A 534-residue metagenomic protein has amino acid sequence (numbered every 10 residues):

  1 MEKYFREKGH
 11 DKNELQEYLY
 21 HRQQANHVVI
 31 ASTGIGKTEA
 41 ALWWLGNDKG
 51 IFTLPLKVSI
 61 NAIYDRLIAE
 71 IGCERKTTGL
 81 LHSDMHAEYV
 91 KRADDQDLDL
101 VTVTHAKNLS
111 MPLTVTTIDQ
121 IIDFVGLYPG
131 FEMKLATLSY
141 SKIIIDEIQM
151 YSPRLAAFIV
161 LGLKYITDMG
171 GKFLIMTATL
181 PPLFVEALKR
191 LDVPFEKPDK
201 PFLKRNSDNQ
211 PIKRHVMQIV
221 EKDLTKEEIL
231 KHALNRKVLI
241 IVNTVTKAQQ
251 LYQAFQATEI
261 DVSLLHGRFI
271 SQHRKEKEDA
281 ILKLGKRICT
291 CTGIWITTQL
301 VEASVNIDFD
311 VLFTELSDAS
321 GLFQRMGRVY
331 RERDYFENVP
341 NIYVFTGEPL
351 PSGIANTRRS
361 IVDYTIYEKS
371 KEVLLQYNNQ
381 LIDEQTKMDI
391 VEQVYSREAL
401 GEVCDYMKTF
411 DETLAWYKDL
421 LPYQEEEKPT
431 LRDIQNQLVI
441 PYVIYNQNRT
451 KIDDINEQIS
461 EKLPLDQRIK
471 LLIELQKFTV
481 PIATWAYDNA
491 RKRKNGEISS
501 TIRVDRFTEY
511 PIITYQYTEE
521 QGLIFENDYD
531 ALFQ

Functional and structural regions predicted by a protein language model:
Q24-W44: Walker A/P-loop
A40, N47-I71, H82-M85, L180-V185 (+1 more regions): Conserved Walker A/P-loop ATP-binding site and its immediately adjacent core in helicase/helicase-like ATPase domains
K49-I60, H232-Q256, S263-H266: Conserved strand-helix element at the start of the C-terminal RecA-like helicase core
R75-L127: Inter-Walker segment of RecA-like/P-loop motor cores
L80-K91, V245-T246, S263-E278, I296-E302: Conserved helicase motor
I121, P129-M169: SF2 helicase catalytic motif II
P182-A233: Interdomain hinge/linker at the junction between the two RecA-like core domains of SF2 helicases
Q250-Q253, A257-K283, T314-Q534: C-terminal helicase lobe and adjacent C-terminal extensions/tails of nucleic-acid helicase motors
